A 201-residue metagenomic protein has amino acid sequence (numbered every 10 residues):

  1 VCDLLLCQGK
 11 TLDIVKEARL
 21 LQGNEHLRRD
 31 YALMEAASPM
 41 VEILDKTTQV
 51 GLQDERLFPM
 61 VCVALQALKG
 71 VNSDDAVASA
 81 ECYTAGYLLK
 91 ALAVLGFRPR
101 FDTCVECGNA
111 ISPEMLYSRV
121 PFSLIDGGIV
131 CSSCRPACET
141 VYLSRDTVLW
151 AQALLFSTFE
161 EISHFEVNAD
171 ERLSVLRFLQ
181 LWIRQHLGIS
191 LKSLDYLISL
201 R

Functional and structural regions predicted by a protein language model:
V1-R201: Non-catalytic alpha-helical scaffolds and adjoining flexible linkers that form interface surfaces for assembly
